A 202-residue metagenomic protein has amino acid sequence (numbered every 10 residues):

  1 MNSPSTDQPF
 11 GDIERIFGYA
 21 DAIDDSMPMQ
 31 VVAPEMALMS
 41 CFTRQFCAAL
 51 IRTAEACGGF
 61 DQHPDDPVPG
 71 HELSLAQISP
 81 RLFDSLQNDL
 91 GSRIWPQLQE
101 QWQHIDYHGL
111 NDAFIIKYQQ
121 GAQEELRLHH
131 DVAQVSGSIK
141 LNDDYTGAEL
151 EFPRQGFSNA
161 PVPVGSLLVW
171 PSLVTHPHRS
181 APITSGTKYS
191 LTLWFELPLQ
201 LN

Functional and structural regions predicted by a protein language model:
M1-A22: N-terminal accessory regions of S-adenosyl-L-methionine
M1-D7, P34-A49, L86-D89, I115-Q120 (+2 more regions): Short charge-dense sequence patches
S3, F10-D12, E35, A76 (+4 more regions): Short linear sequence motifs
P4, P9, P28, P34 (+8 more regions): Proline-rich intrinsically disordered, low-complexity coils
R15-Y107: Non-heme Fe(II)/2-oxoglutarate
S92-N202: Catalytic core of non-heme Fe(II) oxygenases with the double-stranded beta-helix
